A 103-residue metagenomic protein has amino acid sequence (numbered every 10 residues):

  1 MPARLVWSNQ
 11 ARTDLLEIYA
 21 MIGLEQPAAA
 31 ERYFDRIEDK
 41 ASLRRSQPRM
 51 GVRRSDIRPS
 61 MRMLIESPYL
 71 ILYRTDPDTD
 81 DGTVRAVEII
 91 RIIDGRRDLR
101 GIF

Functional and structural regions predicted by a protein language model:
M1-F34: Arg/Lys-rich, positively charged N-terminal/basic patches that mediate binding to nucleic acids
P2-L5, V52, R97-F103: Short, charged, intrinsically disordered terminal tails
A29-R32, D56, V84: Alpha-helix N-cap and coil->helix boundary residues
R45: Short proline/glycine- and basic residue-enriched helix-capping loop/turn segments at helix->loop/beta transitions
R49-D81: Basic/aromatic recognition patch in beta-strand/loop cores that engages polyanionic ligands
Y69, R74-F103: Enriched for short, Lys/Arg-rich terminal
